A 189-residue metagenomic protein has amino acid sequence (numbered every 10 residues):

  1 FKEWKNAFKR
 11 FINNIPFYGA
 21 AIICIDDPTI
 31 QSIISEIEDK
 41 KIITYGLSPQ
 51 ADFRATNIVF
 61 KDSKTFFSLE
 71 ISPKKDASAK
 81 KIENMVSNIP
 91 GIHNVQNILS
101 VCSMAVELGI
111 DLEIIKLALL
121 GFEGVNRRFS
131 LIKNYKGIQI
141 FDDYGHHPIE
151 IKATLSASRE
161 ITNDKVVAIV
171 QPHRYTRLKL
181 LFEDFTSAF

Functional and structural regions predicted by a protein language model:
F1-I140, N163-D164: Acidic, Mg2+-coordinating active-site environments of NTP-dependent enzymes
F1-K2, S35-D39, T154-S156, L181-F185: Short, glycine/charged-enriched secondary-structure capping and boundary segments
F1-K5, P148, L178: A conditional alpha-helix N-cap/helix-loop micro-motif detector
S32, A105, E150-I151, K179: Short, function-defining helix-loop hinge/capping sites that tune catalysis or transport
I92, G109, H146, H173-R174: Short, glycine-/Ser/Thr-/acidic-enriched flexible segments
S100, H146, E150: Conserved cofactor-binding/catalytic machinery of classical short-chain dehydrogenase/reductase
V125, I149, L155-F189: Active-site beta-alpha connecting loops in nucleotide-dependent enzymes
I140-H146: Switch II (G3) loop of P-loop NTPases
